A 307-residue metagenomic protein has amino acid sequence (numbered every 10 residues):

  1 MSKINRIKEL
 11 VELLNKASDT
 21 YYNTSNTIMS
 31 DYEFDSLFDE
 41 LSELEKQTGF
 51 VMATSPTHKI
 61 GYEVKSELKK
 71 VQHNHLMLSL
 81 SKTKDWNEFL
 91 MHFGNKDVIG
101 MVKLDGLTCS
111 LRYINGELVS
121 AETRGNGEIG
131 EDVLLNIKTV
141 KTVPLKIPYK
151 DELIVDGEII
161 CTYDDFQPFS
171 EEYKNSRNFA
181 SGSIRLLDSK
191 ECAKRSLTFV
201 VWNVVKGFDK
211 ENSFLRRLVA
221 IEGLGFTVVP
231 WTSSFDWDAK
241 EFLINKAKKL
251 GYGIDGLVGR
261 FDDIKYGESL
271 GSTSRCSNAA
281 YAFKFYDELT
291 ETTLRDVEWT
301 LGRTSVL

Functional and structural regions predicted by a protein language model:
M1-L307: RNA/tRNA-interacting regions in translation and RNA-turnover enzymes
